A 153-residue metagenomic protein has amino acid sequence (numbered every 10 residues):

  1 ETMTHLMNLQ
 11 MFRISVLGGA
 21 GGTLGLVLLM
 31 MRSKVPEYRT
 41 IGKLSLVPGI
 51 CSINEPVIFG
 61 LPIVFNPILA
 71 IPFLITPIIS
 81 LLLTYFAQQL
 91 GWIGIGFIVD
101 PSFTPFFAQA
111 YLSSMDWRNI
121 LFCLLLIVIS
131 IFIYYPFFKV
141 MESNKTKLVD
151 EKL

Functional and structural regions predicted by a protein language model:
E1-M7, L26-V27, I58-L153: Transmembrane alpha-helical segments and their short flanking loops that form helix-hairpins/helix-helix interfaces
M3, G18-C51: Membrane-embedded helical hairpins/re-entrant loop segments and their flanking transmembrane helices within multi-pass
M7-I14: Individual transmembrane alpha-helix segments
Q10, T40-G42, R118-N119: Short alpha-helical transmembrane interface motifs in multi-pass membrane proteins
I14-S15, G19, I68: Small-residue packing motifs within transmembrane alpha-helices
T40-A70: C-terminal structural cap/anchor segments
